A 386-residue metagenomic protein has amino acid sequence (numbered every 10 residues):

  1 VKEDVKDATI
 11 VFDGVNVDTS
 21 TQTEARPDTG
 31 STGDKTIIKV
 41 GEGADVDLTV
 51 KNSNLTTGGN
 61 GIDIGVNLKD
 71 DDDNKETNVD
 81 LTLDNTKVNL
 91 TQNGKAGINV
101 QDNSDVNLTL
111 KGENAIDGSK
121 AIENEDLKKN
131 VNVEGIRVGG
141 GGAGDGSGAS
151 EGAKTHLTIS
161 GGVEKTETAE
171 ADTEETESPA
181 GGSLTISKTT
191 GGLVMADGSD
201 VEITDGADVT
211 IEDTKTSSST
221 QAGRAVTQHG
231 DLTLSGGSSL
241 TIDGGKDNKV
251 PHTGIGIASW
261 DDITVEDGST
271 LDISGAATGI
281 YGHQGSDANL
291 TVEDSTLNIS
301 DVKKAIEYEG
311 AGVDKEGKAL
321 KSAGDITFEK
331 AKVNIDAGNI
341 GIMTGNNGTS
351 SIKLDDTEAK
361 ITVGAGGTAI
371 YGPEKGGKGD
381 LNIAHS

Functional and structural regions predicted by a protein language model:
K2-V11, R26-T56, D63-Q92, A96-G275 (+1 more regions): Surface-exposed loop/turn motifs in large extracellular/passenger domains
N16-V17: Catalytic-site microenvironment of enzymes that process N-acetyl-hexosamine-containing cell-wall polysaccharides
S20-T21, T91: Extracytoplasmic/secreted cell-surface and envelope-processing proteins
